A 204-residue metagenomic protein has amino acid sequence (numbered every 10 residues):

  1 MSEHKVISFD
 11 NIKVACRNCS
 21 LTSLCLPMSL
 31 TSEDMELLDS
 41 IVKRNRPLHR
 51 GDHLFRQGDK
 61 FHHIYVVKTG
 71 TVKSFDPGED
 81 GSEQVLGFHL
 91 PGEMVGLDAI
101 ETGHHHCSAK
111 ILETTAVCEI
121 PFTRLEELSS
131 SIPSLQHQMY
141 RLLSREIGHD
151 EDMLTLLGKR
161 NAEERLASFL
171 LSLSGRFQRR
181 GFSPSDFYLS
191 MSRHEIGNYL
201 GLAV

Functional and structural regions predicted by a protein language model:
S2-R50, M94-V95, A99-E101: Cyclic nucleotide-binding regulatory module and flanking cytosolic helices
G51, H62-F75, L90-G92: Glycine- and acidic-residue-biased ligand/ion/polar-headgroup-sensing regions
L54-D59: Short phosphate-coordinating micro-motif centered on Lys-Gly-acidic
F75-G81: Cytochrome P450 core scaffold surrounding the K-helix E-X-X-R motif and the conserved "meander" helix-loop region
V85-D152: Cyclic-nucleotide recognition modules
D150-A162, R176-F187: Short, Lys/Arg-enriched, Trp-marked, Pro/Gly-tolerant hinge/linker segments that flank
G158, A162-R165, F169, S192: N-terminal positioning helix adjacent to the helix-turn-helix/winged-helix DNA-binding module
G175-V204: Phosphate-/nucleic-acid-contacting segments
